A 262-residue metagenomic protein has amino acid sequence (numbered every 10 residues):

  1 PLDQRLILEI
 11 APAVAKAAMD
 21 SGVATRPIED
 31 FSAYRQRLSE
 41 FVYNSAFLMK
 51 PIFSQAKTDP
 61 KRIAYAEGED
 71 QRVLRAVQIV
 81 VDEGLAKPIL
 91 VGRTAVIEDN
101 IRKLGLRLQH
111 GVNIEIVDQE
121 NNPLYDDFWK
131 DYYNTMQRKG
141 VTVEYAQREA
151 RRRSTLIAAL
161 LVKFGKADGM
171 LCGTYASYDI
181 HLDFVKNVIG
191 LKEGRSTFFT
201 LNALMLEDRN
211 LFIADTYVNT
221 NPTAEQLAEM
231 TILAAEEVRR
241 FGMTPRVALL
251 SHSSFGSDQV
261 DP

Functional and structural regions predicted by a protein language model:
P1-T25, A46: Mobile late-domain/C-terminal helix-loop "cap" segments that border catalytic sites or the cytosolic face
G22-E29, Y34-D261: Anion-binding alpha/beta catalytic cores of soluble intermediary-metabolism enzymes, centered on
